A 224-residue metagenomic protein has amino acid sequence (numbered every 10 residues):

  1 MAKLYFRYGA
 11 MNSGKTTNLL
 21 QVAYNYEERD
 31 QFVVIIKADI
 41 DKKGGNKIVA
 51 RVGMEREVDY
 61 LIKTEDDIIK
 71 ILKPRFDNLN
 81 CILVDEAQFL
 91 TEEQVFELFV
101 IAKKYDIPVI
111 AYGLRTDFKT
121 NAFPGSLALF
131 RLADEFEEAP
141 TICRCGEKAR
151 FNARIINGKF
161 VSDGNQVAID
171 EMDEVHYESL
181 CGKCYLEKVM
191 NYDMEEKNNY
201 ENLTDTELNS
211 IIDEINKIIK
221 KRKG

Functional and structural regions predicted by a protein language model:
M1-I71, D117-A128, E138-T141, V167-D193: Conserved P-loop
A23, D205, I212, I218-I219: Heptad-repeat amphipathic alpha-helical coiled-coil interaction surface used for oligomerization/assembly
I71-N80: Short basic/glycine-enriched coil/helix segment immediately N-terminal to the Walker B
E86: Walker B catalytic acidic pair
F89-L90: Residues immediately C-terminal
A102-P124: Sensor-1/coupling segment of RecA-like P-loop NTPase cores
A133: Short basic (Lys/Arg) and small-residue
T141-D170: Short recognition patches in nucleic-acid-associated and regulatory proteins
